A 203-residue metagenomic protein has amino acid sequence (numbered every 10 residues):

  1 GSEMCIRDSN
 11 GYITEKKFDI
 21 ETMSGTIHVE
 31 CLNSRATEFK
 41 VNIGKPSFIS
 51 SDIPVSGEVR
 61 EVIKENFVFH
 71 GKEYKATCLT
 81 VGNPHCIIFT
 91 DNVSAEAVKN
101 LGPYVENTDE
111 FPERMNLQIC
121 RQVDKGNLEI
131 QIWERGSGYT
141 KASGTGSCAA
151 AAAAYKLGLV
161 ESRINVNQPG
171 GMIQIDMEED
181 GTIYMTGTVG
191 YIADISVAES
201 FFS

Functional and structural regions predicted by a protein language model:
G1-I6: Short, small-residue-biased leader/transition segments that mark boundaries at the very start of proteins
R7-K141, A152-S203: Active-site proximal loop and beta-alpha junction motif in alpha/beta enzyme cores
T145-S147: Helical hairpin unit composed of two closely spaced alpha helices linked by a short loop
